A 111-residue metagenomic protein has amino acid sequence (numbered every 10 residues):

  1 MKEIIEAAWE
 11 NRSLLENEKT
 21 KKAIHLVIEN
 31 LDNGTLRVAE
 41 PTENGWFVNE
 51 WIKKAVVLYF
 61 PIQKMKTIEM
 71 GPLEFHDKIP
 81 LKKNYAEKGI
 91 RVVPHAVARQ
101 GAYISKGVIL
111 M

Functional and structural regions predicted by a protein language model:
M1-R91: Terminal amphipathic alpha-helical/low-complexity segments used for targeting or macromolecular assembly
I90-M111: Structural signal for interior beta-strand "rungs" in well-ordered beta-sheet cores of soluble enzyme domains
